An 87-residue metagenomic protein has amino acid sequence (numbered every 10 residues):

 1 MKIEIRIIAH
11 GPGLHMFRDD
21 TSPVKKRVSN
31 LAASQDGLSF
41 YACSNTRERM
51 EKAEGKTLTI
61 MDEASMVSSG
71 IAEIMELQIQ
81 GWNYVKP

Functional and structural regions predicted by a protein language model:
K2-I3, D36: Short coil/turn connectors at secondary-structure junctions
I3-F17, T46: Acidic helix-start/capping segments at beta-turn-to-alpha-helix junctions
R18-P87: A cross-taxonomic marker for long C-terminal extensions/tails that follow the last structured domain
